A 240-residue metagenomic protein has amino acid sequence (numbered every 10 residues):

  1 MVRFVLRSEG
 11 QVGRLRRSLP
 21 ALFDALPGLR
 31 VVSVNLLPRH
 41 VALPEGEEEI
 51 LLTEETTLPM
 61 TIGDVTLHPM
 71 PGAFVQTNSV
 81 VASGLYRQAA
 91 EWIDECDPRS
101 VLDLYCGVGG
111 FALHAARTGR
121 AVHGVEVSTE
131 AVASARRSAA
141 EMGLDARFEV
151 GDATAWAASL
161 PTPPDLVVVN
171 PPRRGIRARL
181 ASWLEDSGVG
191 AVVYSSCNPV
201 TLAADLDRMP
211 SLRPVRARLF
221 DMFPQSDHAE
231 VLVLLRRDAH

Functional and structural regions predicted by a protein language model:
M1-G10: Carbohydrate-binding surface patches
Q11-H240: Rossmann-like S-adenosyl-L-methionine
